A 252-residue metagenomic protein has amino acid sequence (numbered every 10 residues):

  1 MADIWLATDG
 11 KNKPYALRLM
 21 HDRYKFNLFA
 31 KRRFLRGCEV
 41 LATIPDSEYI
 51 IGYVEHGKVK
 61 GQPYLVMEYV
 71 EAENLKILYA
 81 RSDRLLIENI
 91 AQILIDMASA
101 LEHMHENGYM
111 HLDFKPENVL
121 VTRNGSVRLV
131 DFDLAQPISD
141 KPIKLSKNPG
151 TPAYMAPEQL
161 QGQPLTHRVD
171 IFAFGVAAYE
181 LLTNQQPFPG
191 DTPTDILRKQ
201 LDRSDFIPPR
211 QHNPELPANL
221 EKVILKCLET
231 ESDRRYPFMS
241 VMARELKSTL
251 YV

Functional and structural regions predicted by a protein language model:
Y24-T43: AlphaC helix of the eukaryotic protein kinase fold
H56: Activation-segment/catalytic-loop signature of the eukaryotic protein kinase fold
K60-N74: Conserved short submotifs of the Hanks-type protein kinase catalytic core that shape the nucleotide-binding pocket
L75-L85: AlphaC helix of the protein kinase catalytic domain
I93-L94: Activation segment signature within eukaryotic-like protein kinase domains
S99-Y109: Protein kinase catalytic-loop region centered on the HRD/HxD motif
